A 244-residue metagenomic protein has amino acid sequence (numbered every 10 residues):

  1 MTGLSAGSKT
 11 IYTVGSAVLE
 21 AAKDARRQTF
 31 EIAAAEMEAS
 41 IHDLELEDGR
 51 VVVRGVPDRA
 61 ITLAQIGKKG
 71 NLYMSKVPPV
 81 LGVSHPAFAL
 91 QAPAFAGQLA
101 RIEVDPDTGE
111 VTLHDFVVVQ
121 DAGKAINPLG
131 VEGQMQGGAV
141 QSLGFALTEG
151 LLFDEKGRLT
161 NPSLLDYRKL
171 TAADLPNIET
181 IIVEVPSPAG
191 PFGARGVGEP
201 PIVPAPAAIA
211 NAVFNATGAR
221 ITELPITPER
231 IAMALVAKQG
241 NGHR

Functional and structural regions predicted by a protein language model:
M1-R244: Cofactor-binding beta-sheet edge motifs in enzyme active sites
